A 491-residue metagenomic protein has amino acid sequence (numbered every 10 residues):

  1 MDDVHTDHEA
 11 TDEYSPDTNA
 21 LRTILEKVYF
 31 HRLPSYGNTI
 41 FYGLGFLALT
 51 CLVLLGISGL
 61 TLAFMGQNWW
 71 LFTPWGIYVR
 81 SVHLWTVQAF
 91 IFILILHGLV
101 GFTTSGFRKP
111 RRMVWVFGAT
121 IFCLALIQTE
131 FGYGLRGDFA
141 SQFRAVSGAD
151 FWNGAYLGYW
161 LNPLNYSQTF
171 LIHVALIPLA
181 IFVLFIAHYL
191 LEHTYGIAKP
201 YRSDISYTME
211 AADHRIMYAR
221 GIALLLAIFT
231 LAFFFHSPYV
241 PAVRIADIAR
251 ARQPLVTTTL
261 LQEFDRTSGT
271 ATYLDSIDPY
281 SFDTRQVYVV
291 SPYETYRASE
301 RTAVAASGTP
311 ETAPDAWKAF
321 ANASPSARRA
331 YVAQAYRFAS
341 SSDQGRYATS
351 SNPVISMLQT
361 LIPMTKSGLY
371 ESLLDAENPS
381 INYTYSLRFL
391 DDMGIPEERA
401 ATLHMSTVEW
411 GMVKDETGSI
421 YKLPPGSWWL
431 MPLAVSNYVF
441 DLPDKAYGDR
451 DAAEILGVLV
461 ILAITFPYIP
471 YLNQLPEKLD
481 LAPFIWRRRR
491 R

Functional and structural regions predicted by a protein language model:
D2-S206, A463, P467: Membrane-embedded alpha-helical bundles that constitute the cytochrome b-like, heme-associated redox core of multi-pass
D3-V4, F30-R32, Y438-A452, L472-L475: Low-complexity, charge- and small-residue-enriched intrinsically disordered regions
L47, T120, R220, L224-L225 (+1 more regions): Generic detector of short alpha-helix boundary/capping microenvironments and adjacent low-complexity segments
V82, T86, L191, A335 (+3 more regions): Charged, low-complexity, helix-prone segments enriched in Lys/Glu/Asp/Gln
F102-F107, T194-K199, Y239, V243 (+2 more regions): Membrane-interfacial segments
Y207-S341: Juxtamembrane non-transmembrane segments of integral membrane proteins
R220, A446-R491: Juxtamembrane interface at the cytosolic side of transmembrane helices
R329-I455: Membrane-proximal, non-transmembrane alpha-helical segments
